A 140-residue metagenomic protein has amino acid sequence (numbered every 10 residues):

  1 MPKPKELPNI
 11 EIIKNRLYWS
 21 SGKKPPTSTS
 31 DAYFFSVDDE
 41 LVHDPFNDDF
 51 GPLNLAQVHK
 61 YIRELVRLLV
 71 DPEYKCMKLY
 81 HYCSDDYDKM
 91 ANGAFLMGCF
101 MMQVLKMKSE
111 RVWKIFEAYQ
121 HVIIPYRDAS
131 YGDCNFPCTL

Functional and structural regions predicted by a protein language model:
M1-L140: Cys-dependent protein tyrosine phosphatase-like superfamily
